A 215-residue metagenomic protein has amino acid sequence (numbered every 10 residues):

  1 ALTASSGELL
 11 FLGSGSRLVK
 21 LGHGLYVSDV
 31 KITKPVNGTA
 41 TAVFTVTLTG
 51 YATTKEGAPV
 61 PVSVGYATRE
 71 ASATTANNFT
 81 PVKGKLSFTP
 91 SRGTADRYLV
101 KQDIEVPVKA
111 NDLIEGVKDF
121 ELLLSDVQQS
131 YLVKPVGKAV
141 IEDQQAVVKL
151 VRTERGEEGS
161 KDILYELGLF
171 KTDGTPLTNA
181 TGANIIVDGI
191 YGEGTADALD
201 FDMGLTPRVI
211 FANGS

Functional and structural regions predicted by a protein language model:
A1-G24: Blade-level signature of beta-propeller repeat domains, shared across WD40, Kelch, NHL, RCC1 and BNR/Asp-box propellers
H23-S215: Short boundary segments that mark the start of a structured unit
